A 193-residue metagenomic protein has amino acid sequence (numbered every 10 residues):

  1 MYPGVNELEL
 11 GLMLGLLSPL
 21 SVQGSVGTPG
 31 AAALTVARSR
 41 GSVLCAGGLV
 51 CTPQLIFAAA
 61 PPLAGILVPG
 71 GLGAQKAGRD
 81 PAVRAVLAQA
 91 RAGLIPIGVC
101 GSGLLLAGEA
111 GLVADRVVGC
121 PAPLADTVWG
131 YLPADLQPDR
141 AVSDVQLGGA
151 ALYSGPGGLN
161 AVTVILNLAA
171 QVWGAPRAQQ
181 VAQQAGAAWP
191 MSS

Functional and structural regions predicted by a protein language model:
M1-N6, L10-G11, P19-P29, Q54-L55 (+1 more regions): Active-site-adjacent pocket-lining segments in enzyme domains
S25-P53: N-terminal beta-loop-helix "entrance" segment that forms/cooperates in small-molecule cofactor or anionic ligand
